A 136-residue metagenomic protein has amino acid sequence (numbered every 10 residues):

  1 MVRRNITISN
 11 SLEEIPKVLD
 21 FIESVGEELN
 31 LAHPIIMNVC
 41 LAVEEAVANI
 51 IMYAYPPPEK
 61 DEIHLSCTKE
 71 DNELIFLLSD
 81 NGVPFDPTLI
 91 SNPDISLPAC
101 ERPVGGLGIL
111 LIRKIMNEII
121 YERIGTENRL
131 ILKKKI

Functional and structural regions predicted by a protein language model:
M1-I6, R113-I136: Flexible, glycine-/charge-rich segments associated with ATP-binding catalytic modules
V2-H33: Helix-loop-beta hinge of the Bergerat
I22-E44, E101-P103: Conserved short strand/loop->alpha-helix "switch" segment adjacent to the catalytic nucleotide/phosphoryl-transfer site
I50-Y55: Short helix-loop "hinge" at the ATP-lid/N-box region of the Bergerat-fold HATPase_c
K60-T68: A conserved short beta-strand within the histidine kinase catalytic ATPase domain
T68-F76: Short beta-strand-loop-beta element adjacent to the nucleotide/active-site pocket used for signaling
F76-V104: Glycine-rich/acidic phosphate-handling loop/turn and adjacent ATP-lid/helix of nucleotide-binding kinase/ATPase domains
E101-M116: Glycine-rich phosphate-binding loop
